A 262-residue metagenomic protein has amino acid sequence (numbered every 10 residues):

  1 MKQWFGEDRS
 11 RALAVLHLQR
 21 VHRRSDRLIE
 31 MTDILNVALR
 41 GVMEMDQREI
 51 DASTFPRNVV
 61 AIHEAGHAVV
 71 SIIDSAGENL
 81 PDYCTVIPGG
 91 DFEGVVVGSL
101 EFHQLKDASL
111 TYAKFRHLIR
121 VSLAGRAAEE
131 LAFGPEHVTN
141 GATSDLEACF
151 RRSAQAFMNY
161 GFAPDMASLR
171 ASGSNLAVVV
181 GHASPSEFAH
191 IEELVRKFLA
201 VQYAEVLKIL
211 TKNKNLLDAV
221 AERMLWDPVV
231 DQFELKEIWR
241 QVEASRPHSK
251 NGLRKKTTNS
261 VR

Functional and structural regions predicted by a protein language model:
M1-T32, R40-R48, A68-L80, F157-A163: AAA+ ATPase "lid" subdomain C-terminal helix
R9-S10, I34-L35, F115, L235: Hydrophobic/aromatic residues in well-formed alpha-helices
A12-L13, V37, R223, I238: Generic alpha-helical secondary-structure signal
A14, V21-R27, T32-D33, L39 (+1 more regions): Non-catalytic accessory segments flanking P-loop/AAA+ NTPase cores
S53-I62, A68-R262: Soluble catalytic regions of large protease machineries
